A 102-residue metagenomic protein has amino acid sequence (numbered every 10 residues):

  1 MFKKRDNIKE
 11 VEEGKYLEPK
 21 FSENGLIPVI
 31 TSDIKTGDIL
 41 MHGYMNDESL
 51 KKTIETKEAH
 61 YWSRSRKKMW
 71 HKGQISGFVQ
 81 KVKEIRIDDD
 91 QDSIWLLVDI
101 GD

Functional and structural regions predicted by a protein language model:
F2-L26, S32-D102: C-terminal binding/interaction regions
